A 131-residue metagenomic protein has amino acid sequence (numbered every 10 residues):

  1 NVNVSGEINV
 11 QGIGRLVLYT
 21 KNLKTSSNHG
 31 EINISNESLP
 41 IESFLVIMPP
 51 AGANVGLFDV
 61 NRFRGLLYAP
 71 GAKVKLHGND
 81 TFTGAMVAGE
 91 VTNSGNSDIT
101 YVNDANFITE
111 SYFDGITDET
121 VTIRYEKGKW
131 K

Functional and structural regions predicted by a protein language model:
N1-Y101, K127-K131: Long, polar low-complexity repeats
Y101-K131: Protruding loop/beta-arch "assembly-hinge" segments enriched in small, turn-prone residues
